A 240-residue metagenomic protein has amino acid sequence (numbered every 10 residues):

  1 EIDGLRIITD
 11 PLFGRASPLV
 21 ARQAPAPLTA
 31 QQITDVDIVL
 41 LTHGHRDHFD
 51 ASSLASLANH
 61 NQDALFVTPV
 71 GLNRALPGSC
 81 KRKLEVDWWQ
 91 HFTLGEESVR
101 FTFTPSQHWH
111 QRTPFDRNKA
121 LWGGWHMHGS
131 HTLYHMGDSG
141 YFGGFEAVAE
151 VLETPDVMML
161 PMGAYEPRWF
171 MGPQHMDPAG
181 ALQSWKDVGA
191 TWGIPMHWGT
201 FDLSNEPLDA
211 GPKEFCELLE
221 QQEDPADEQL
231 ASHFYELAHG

Functional and structural regions predicted by a protein language model:
E1-D3, T93-D156, G172-A179: Catalytic core of the metallo-beta-lactamase
I2-G44, S52-N59, G71, H110-R117 (+1 more regions): Pre-active-site segment of Zn-dependent metallo-hydrolases
D10, L41, T102, L160 (+1 more regions): Redox-cofactor binding/interface segments in oxidoreductases and associated redox assembly factors
P11-R15, D35, G129-M136, G163-H175: Acidic/glycine-enriched edge-of-secondary-structure segments
S17, F49, L76, Q111 (+2 more regions): Glycine/Thr-rich phosphate-binding loops of Rossmann-like dinucleotide-binding domains
Q31-T34, G78-K81, E97-V99, A120 (+2 more regions): Structured loop/turn residues at beta-strand edges in well-structured enzyme cores
I38, S53, L65-V67, G71-R74 (+1 more regions): Cap/insert and terminal regions of metallo-dependent hydrolase folds
L65-H131, E214-G240: Metallo-beta-lactamase
